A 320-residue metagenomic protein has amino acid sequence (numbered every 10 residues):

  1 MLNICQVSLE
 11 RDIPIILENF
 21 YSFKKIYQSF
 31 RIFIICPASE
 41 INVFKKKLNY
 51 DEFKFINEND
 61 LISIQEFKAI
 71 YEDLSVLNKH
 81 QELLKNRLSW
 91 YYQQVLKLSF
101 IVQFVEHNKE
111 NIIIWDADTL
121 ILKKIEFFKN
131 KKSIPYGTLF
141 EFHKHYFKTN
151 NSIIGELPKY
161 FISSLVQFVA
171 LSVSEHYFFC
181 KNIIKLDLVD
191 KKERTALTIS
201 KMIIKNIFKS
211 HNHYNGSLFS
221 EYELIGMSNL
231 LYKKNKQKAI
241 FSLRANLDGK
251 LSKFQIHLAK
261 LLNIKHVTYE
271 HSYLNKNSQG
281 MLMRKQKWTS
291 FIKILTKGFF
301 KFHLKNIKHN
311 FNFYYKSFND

Functional and structural regions predicted by a protein language model:
N3-R11: A conserved hydrophobic helix/loop-capping motif in glycosyltransferases and polysaccharide synthases
D12-I26: Short, well-formed alpha-helical segments that are part of the catalytic scaffolds of diverse glycosyltransferases
P14, S39-K46: Short, charged/polar "capping" segments at the starts of alpha-helices and the immediately preceding loops
S29-E40, F55-I62: Short beta-strand/loop segment that forms part of the nucleotide-sugar
L48-Q103: Active-site-proximal specificity loops/subdomain of glycosyltransferases
L96-T138: GT-A fold catalytic core of metal-dependent nucleotide-sugar glycosyltransferases, centered on the diacidic
I125-N212: Conserved catalytic core of nucleotide-sugar-dependent glycosyltransferases
T198-D320: A glycosyltransferase accessory/donor-loop signature
